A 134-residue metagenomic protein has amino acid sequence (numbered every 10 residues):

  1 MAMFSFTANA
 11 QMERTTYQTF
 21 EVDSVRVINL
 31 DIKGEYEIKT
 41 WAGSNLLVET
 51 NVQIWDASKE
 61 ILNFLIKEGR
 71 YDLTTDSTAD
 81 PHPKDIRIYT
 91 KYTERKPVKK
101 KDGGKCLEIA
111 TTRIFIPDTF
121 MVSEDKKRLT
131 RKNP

Functional and structural regions predicted by a protein language model:
M1-T15: Bacterial Sec-dependent N-terminal signal peptides
Q11-S24, E37-P134: Acidic (Asp/Glu) and glycine-rich low-complexity loops/linkers that are typically intrinsically disordered
R26-D31: Short hydrophobic beta-strand segments
G34: Short beta-strand-plus-loop segments that form exposed binding edges in beta-rich domains
